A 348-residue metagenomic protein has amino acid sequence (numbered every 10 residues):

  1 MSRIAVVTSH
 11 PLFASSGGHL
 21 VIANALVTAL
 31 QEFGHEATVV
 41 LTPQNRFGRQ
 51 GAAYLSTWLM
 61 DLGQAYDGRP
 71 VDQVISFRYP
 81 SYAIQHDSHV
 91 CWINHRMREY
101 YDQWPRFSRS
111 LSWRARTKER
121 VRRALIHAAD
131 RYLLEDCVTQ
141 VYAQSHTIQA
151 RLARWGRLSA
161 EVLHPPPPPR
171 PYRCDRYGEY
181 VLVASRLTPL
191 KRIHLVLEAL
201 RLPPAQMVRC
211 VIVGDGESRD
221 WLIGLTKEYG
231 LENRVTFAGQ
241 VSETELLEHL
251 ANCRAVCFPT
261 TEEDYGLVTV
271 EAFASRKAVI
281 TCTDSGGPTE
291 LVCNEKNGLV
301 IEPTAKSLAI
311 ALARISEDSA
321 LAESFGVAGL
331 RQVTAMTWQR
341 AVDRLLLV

Functional and structural regions predicted by a protein language model:
S110-V141, Q149: Membrane-proximal helix-turn-helix segments that form the acceptor-binding/catalytic region of lipid-linked
R173-L202, V211: Conserved donor-binding/catalytic core segment of Leloir-type glycosyltransferases
I223-V241: Nucleotide-activated donor-binding/catalytic signature segment of Leloir-type glycosyltransferases, i.e., the conserved
Q240-V241, E248-C253: Short alpha-helical donor nucleotide-sugar binding micro-motif in glycosyltransferases
T261: Aromatic "clamp/platform" in nucleotide-sugar-dependent glycosyltransferases that forms part of the donor/acceptor
A278-C282: Short hydrophobic beta-strand element within catalytic cores of glycosyltransferases and related nucleotide-activated
T283, C293-K306, R314-S319: Conserved acidic donor-binding segment of nucleotide-sugar-dependent glycosyltransferases
R314, L321-A335, L347: A short, well-ordered alpha-helix in the C-terminal region of glycosyltransferases
